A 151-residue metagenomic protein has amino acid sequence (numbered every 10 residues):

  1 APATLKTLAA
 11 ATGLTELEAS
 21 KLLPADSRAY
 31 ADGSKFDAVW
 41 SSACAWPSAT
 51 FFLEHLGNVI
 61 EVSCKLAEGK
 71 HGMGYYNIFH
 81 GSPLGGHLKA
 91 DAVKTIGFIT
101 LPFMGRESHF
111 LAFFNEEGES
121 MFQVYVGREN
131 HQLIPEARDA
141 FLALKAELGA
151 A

Functional and structural regions predicted by a protein language model:
A1-A151: Eukaryotic intrinsically disordered, low-complexity regulatory linkers and tails enriched in Ser/Thr/Pro
